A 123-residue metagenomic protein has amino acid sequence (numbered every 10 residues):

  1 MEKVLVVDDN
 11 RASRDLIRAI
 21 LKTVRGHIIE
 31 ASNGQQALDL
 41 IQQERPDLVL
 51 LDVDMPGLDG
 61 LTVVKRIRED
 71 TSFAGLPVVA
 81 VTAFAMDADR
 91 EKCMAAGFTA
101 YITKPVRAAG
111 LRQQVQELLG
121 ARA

Functional and structural regions predicted by a protein language model:
D15-T23: Charged docking surfaces used in two-component/phosphorelay signaling
R25-S32, L40, I102: Short hydrophobic/Thr-rich beta-strand motif most characteristic of the beta2 strand and flanking loop of CheY-like
E44-L50: Active-site beta3 strand of CheY-like receiver
M55: Receiver (REC) domain active-site loop signature in two-component systems and cognate sites in sensor histidine kinases
T99: Short, glycine/charged-rich "phosphate-handling" switch motifs in NTP-dependent and phosphotransfer domains
V106-V115: C-terminal output helix
